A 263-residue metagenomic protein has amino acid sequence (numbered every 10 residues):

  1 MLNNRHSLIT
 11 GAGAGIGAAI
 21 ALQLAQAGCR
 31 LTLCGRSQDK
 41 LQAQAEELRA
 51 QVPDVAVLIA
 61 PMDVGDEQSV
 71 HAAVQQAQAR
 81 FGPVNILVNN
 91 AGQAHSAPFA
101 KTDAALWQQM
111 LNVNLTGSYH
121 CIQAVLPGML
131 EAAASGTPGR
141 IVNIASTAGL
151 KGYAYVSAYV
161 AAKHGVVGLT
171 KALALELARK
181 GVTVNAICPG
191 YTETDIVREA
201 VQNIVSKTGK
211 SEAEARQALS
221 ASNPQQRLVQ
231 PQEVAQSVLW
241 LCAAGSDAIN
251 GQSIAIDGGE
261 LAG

Functional and structural regions predicted by a protein language model:
G13-G15: Conserved glycine-rich cofactor-binding loop
P98-F99, D103-L111, L219: Substrate-binding pocket helix/loop in short-chain dehydrogenase/reductase
I122, A162, T170: Active-site helix of classical SDR
P127, L175-E176, D247: Alpha-helical segment proximal to the catalytic Tyr-Lys
S146: Residue(s) in the substrate-gating loop at a strand-loop-helix junction that position the organic substrate next
K151, V238-L239, N250-G263: Short C-terminal tail/terminal secondary-structure segment of NAD(P)H-dependent dehydrogenase/reductase domains
A178, T183, I249-G251: Short, small/polar-rich loop/turn modules that mediate ligand/substrate recognition or access, typified
